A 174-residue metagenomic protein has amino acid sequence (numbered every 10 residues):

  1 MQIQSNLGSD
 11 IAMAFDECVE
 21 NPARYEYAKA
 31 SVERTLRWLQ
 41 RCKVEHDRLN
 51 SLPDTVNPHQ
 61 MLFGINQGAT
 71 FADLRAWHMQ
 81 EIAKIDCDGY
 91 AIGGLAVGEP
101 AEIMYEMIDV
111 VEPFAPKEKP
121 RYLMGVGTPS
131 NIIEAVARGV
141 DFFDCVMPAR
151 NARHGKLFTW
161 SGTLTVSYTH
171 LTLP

Functional and structural regions predicted by a protein language model:
M1-K119, E134, R138: Conserved alpha/beta-domain cores
P120-G155: A donor-sugar binding/catalytic signature common to diverse glycosyltransferases and related nucleotide-sugar
H154-V166: C-terminal helical cap(s) of enzyme catalytic domains, especially alpha/beta-barrels
T169-P174: Conserved small/polar residues in nucleotide/adenosyl-binding loops
